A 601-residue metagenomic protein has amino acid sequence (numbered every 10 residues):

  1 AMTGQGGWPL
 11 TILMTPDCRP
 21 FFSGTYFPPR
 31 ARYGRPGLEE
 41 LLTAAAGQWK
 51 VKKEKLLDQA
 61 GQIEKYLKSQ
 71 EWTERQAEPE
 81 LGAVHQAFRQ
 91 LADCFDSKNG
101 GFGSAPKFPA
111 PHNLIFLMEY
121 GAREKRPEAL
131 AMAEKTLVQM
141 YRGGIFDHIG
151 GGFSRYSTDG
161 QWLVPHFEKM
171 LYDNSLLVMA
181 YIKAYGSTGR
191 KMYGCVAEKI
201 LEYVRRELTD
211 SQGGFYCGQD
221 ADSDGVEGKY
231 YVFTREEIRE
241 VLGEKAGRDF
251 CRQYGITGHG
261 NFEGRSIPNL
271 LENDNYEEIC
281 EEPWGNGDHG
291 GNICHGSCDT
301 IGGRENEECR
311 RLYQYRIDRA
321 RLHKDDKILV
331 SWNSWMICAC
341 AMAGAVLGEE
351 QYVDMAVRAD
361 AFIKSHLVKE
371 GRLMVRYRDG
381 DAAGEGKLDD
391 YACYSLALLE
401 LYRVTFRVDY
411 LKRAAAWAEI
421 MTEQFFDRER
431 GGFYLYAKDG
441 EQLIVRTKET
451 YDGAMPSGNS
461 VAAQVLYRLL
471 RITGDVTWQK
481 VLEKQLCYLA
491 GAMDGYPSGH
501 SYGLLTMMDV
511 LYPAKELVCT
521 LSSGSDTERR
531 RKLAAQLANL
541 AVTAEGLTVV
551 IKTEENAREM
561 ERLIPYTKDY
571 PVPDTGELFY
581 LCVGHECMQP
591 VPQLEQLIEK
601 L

Functional and structural regions predicted by a protein language model:
A1-A339, A343-V346, L486-L601: Replace the tail clause
Y120-E124, A184-M192, A343-E350, L401-V408 (+1 more regions): Inter-helical turn/loop segments and adjacent helix faces that build the functional surface of alpha-helical bundle
Q139-F146, R358-H366: Glycine-rich, acidic and aromatic/proline-enriched surface loops and short helix-turn segments that act as binding
F153, N174-L177, Y181, C340 (+8 more regions): Extended, hydrophobic alpha-helical segments in both membrane/secreted and soluble proteins
R206-T209, V368-A392, L399-E561: Long, polar/charge-rich, low-hydrophobicity segments
Q314, D318, M342, V346 (+3 more regions): Conserved helix-loop functional segments at active or binding sites
